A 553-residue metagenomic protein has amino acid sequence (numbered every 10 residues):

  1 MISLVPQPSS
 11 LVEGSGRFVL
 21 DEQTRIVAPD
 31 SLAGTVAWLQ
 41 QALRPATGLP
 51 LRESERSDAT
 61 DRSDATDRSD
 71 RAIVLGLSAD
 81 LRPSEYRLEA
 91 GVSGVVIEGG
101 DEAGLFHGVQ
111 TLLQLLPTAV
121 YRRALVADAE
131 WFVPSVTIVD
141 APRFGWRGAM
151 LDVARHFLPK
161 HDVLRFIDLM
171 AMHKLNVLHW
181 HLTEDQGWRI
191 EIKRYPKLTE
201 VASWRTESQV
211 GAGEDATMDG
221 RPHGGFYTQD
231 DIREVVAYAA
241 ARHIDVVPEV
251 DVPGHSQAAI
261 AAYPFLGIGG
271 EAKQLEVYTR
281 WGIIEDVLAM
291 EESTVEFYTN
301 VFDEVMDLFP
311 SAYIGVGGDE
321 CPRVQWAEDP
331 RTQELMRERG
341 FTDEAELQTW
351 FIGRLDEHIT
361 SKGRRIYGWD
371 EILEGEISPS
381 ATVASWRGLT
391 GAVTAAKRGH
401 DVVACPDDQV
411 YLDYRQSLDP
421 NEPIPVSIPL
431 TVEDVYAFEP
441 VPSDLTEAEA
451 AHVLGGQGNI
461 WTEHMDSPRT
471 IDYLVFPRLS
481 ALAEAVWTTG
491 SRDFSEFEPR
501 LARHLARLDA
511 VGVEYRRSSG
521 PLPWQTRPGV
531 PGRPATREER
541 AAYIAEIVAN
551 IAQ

Functional and structural regions predicted by a protein language model:
M1-F144, T470, L482-V513, S519 (+1 more regions): Contiguous, structured surface segment used for ligand recognition
S9, L81-E285, M290-V295, T299 (+5 more regions): Feature activates predominantly on carbohydrate-active enzymes
G34, W38, D101-G104, D162-R165 (+8 more regions): Generic recognition of stable, solvent-exposed alpha-helical segments in well-folded globular domains
G34-T35, F157-P159, D185-E191, P253-A259 (+6 more regions): Flexible loop/turn segments at secondary-structure boundaries
P50, K174-V177, I244-D245, R365 (+2 more regions): Residue-level detector of anion-binding/catalytic polar loops
A259-F265, G269, Q274-T382, W386-R398: Active-site neighborhood of glycoside hydrolase catalytic domains
I366-A381, W386-Q553: Flexible, acidic glycine-rich loops studded with aromatic residues
